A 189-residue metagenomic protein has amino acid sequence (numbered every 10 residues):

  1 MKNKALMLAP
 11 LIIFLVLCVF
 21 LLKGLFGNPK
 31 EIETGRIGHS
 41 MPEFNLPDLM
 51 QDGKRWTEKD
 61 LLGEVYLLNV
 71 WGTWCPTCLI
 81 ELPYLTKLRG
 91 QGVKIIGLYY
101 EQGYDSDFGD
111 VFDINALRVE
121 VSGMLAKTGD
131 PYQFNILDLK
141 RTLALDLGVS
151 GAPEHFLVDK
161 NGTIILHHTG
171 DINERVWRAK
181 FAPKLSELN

Functional and structural regions predicted by a protein language model:
M1-P47, N189: N-terminal targeting signals for export/organelle localization
N45-Y66: A short beta-strand-turn-helix
E64-Y66, V70-W74, G151: Short pre-active-site segment immediately N-terminal to redox-active cysteine/selenocysteine motifs in thiol-based
L67-L68, I95, H155: Hydrophobic beta-strand anchors of alpha/beta hydrolase catalytic cores
V70-K87: Conserved redox-active cysteine motifs that mediate thiol-disulfide chemistry, especially di-cysteine Cys-X(1-2)-Cys
G92, E154-N189: Thiol-/selenol-based redox modules, centered on thioredoxin-like and closely related oxidoreductase domains
G103-A116: Short, flexible/disordered intra-domain loops and linkers
D113-V158: Short, internal strand/loop/helix patches that form the active-site neighborhood or redox-interaction surface
